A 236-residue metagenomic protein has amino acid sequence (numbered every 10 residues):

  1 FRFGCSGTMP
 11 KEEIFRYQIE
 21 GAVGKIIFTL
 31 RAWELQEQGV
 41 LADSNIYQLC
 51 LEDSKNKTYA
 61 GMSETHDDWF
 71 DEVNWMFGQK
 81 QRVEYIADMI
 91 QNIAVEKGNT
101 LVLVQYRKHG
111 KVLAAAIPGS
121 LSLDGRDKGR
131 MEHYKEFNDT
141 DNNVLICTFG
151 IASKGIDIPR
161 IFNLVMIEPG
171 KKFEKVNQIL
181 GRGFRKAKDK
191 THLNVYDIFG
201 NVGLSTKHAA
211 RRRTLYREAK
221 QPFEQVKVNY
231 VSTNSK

Functional and structural regions predicted by a protein language model:
F1-Y47, Y216: Post-DEXD/H (motif II) to motif III coupling segment of the RecA-like Helicase ATP-binding lobe
G7-E12, E34-A42, C50-K55, K108 (+4 more regions): Conserved nucleotide-binding/hydrolysis micro-motifs of P-loop NTPases
M9, N163, K171-V195, R213: Conserved SF2 helicase motif VI
T58-Q105, K111-A115: Conserved interdomain hinge at the start of the Helicase C-terminal
N99-L103, K108-V112, P118-I156, K175: Conserved helicase ATPase core of P-loop NTP-dependent helicases/translocases
I146-C147, K154-P169, Q178, L193-I198: A short beta-strand element within the Helicase C-terminal
A187-S235: C-terminal helicase lobe
